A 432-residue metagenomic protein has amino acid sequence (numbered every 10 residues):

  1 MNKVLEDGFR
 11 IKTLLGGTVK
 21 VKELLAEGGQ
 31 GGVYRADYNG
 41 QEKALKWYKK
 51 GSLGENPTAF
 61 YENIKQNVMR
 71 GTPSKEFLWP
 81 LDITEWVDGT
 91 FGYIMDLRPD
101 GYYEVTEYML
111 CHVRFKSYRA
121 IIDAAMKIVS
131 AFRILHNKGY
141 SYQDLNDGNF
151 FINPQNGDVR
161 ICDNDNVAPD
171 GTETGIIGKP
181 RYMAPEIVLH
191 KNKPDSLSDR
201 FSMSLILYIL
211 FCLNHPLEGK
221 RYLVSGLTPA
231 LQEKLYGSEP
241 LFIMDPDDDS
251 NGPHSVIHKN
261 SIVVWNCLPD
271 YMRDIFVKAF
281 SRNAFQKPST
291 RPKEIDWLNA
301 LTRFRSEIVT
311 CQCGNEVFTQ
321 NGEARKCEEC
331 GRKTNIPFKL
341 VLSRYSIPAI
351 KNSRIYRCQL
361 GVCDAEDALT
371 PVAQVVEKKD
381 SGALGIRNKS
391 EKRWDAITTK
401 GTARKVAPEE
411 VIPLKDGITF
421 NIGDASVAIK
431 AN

Functional and structural regions predicted by a protein language model:
N2-Q41, W86: ATP-binding glycine-rich phosphate-binding loop
K46-G51: Conserved beta3-strand ATP-binding lysine motif
F77-A124: Conserved structural core of kinase catalytic domains
F132, H136-P154: Catalytic-loop of the protein kinase fold
E173-H190: Conserved activation segment of eukaryotic-like protein kinases, specifically the C-terminal portion of the activation
D199: Conserved catalytic-loop aspartate of Hanks-type protein kinases
L207-R273: Conserved C-lobe activation region of Hanks-type protein kinase-like domains
I397-N432: C-terminal boundary/linker segments immediately following FHA domains
